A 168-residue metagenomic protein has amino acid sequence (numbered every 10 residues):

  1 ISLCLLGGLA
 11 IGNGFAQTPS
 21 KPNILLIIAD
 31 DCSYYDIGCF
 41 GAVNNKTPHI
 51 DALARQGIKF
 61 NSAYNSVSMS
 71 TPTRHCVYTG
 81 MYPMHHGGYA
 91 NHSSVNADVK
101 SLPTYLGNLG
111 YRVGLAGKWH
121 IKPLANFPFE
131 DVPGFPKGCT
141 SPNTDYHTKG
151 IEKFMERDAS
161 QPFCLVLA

Functional and structural regions predicted by a protein language model:
I1-L9, N13-A168: Formylglycine-dependent sulfatase
